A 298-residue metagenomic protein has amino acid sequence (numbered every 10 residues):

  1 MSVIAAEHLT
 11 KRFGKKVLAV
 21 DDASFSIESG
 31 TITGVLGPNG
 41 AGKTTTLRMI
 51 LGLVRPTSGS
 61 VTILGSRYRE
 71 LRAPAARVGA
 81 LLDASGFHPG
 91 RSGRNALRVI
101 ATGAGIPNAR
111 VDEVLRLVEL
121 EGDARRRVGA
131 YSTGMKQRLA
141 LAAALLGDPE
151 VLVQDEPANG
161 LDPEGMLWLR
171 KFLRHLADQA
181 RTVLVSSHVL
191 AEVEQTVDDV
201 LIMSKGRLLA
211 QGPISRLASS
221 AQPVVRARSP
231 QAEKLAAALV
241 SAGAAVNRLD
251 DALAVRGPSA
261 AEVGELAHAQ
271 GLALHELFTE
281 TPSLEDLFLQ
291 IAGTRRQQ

Functional and structural regions predicted by a protein language model:
S2-A6, K11-S204: ABC transporter nucleotide-binding domains
L71, L217, L287, I291: Residues that scaffold the ATP/ADP-binding catalytic core of kinase and kinase-like folds
A104, G243, R295-R296: Conserved NTP-handling cores and scaffolds of large molecular machines
V114, V128, D251-A252, E280: Residue-level "edge-of-site" marker
L169-V255: ABC transporter nucleotide-binding domain
P258-Q298: C-terminal coupling/interaction segments
